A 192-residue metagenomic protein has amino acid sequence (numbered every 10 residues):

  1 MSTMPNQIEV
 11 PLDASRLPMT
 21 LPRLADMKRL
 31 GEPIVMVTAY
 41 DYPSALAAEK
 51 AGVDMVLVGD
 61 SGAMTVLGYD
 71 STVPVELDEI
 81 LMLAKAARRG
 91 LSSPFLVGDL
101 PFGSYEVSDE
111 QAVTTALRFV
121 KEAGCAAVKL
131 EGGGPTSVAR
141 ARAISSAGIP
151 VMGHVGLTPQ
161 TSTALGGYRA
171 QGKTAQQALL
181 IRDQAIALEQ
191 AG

Functional and structural regions predicted by a protein language model:
S2-A191: Alpha/beta enzyme core
